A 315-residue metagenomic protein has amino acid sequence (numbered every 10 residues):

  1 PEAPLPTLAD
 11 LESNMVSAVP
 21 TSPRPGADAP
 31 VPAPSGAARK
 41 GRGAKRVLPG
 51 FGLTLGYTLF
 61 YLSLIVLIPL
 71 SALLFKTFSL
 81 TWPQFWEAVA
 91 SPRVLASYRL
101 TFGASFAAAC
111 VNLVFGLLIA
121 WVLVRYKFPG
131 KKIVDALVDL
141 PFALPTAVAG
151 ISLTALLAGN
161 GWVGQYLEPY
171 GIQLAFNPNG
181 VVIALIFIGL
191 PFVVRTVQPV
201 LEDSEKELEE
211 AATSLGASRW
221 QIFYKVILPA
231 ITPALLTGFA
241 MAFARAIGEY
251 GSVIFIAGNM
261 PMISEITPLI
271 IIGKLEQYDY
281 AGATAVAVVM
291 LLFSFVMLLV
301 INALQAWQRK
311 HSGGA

Functional and structural regions predicted by a protein language model:
A18-V19, P23-R24, P32-G36, L53-Y57 (+4 more regions): C-terminal transmembrane helix and the adjacent membrane-cytosol boundary/short C-terminal tail of inner/organellar
A38-K45, W82-A90, L95, G130-K131 (+3 more regions): Membrane-interfacial helix termini and adjacent extracytoplasmic/periplasmic loops of multi-pass transporters
K40-G52, L73-C110, R125-Y126, K131 (+1 more regions): Periplasmic/extracellular loop-to-transmembrane helix junction in inner-membrane transport proteins
K45, A107-V138, I151, A155 (+3 more regions): Transmembrane-helix boundary motif in ABC transporter permease subunits
L48, F85, P92, Y250-L304: Interhelical loop and adjacent transmembrane-helix boundary motif in polytopic membrane transport permeases
G56-Y61, C110, V134, L140 (+4 more regions): Transmembrane alpha-helices
L64, R99, G103-F115, I119 (+6 more regions): Hydrophobic alpha-helical transmembrane segments of multipass integral membrane proteins, especially permease/channel
Y98, L123, L140, E207-L215 (+1 more regions): Short hydrophobic faces within alpha-helices
